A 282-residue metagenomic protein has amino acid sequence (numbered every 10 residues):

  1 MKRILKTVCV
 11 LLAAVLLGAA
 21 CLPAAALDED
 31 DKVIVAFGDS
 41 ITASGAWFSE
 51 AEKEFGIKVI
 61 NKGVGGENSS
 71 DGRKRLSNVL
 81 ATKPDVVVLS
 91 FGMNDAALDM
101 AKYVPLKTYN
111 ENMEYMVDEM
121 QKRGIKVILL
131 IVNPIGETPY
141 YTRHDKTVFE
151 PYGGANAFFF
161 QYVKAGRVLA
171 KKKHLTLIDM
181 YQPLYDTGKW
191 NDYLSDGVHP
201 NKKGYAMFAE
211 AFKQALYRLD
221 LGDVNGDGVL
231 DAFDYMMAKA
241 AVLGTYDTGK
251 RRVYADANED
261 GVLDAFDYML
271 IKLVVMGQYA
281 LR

Functional and structural regions predicted by a protein language model:
M1-L11: Bacterial N-terminal signal peptides that target proteins for export
V10-A20: Bacterial N-terminal signal peptides
P23-A26, Q214-R282: Cellulosome-associated attachment modules in secreted, modular CAZymes
A24-V87: Serine-esterase "nucleophile elbow" of acetyl-processing enzymes
S40-S44, V64-S69, G92-L98, V127 (+3 more regions): Solvent-exposed loop/turn segments at secondary-structure junctions within structured extracellular/periplasmic domains
I57-S70, A97-P105, E150-G153, G197: Acidic/histidine-rich helix-loop elements that form or flank divalent-metal/phosphate-binding sites at the catalytic
V86-G92, N110-V117, Q121-N133: Conserved, well-ordered alpha-helix/loop/beta-strand core segments that scaffold catalytic motifs
P134-L221, N258: Catalytic His-Asp segment of secreted/periplasmic serine-dependent ester chemistry enzymes
